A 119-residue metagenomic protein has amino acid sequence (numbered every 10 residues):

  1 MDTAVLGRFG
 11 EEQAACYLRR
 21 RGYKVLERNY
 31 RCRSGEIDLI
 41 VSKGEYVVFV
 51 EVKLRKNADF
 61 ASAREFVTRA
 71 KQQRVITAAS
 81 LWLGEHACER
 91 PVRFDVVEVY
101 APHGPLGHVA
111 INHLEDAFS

Functional and structural regions predicted by a protein language model:
M1-R28: Acidic-basic catalytic patches of nuclease active cores, encompassing PD-(D/E)XK and other metal-cofactor nuclease
L18, I37-F60, V75: Conserved catalytic cores of phosphodiester-cleaving nucleases, focusing on short active-site segments
R21, R28-N29, V48, N112-A117: Secondary-structure boundary/capping motif
K24, V47, P91: Hydrophobic "anchor" residues on beta-strands that sit immediately upstream of conserved functional sites
Y30-R31, V96: Residue-level "edge-of-site" marker
R33-G35: Short acidic/glycine-enriched loop/turn segments that link adjacent beta-strands
K56-A78, G84: Mg2+/Mn2+-dependent nuclease catalytic core
E85-S119: Domain-level recognition of nuclease-like catalytic cores that cleave nucleotide substrates
